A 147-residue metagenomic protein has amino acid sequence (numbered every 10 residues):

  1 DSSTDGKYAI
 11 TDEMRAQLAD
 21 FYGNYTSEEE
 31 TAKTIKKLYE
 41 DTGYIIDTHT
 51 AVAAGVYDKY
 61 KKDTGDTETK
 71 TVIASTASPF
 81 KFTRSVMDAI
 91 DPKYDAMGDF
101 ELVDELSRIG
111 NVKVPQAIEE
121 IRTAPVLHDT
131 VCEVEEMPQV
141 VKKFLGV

Functional and structural regions predicted by a protein language model:
D1-V147: PLP-dependent amino-acid enzyme catalytic core
